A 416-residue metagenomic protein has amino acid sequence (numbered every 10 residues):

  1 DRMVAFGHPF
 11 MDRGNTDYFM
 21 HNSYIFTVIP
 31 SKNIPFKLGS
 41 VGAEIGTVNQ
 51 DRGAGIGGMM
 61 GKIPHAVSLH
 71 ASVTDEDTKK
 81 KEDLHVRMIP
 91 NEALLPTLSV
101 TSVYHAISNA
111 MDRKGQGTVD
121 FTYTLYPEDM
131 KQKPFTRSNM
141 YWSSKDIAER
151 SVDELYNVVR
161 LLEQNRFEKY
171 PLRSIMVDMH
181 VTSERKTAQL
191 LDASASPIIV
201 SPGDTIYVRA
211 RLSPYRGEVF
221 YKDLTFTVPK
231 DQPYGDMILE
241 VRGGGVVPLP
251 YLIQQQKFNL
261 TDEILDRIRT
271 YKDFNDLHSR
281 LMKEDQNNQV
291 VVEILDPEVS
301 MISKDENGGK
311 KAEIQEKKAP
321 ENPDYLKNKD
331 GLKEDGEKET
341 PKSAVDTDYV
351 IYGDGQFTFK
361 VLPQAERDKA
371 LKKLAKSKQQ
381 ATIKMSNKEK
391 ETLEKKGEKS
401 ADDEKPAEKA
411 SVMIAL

Functional and structural regions predicted by a protein language model:
D1-L416: C-terminal recognition in membrane/secretory proteostasis and scaffolding
